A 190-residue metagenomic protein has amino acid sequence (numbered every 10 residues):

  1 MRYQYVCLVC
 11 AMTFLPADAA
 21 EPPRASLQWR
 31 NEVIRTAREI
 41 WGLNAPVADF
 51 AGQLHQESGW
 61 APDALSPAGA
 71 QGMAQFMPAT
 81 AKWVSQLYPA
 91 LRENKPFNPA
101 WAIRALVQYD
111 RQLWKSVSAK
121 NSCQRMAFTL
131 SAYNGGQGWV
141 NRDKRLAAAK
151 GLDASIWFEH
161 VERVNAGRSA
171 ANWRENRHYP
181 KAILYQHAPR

Functional and structural regions predicted by a protein language model:
M1-Q4: Positively charged n-region of N-terminal signal peptides that target proteins for export
V6-T13: Bacterial N-terminal signal peptides
A19-E32, W41, A79-Q108, Q112-R190: Non-catalytic cell-wall polysaccharide-engagement segments
A37-R38: DNA-recognition alpha helix
A45-F50, H55, A68-Q71, M126: Extracytoplasmic
H55-T80, G136, I183: Cell-wall polysaccharide-cleaving catalytic domain and substrate-binding groove, primarily in peptidoglycan/chitin
